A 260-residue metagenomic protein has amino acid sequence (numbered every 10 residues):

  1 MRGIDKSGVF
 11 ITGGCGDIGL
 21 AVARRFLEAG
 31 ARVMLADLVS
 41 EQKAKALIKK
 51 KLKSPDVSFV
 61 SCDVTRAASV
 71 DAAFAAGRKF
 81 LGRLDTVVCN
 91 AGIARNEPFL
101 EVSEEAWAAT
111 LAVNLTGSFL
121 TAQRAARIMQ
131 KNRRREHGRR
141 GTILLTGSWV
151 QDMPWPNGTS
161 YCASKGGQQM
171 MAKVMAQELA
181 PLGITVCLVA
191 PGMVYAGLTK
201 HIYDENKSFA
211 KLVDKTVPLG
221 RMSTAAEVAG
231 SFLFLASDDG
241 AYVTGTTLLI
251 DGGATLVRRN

Functional and structural regions predicted by a protein language model:
G3, M153, L233, T244-N260: Short C-terminal tail/terminal secondary-structure segment of NAD(P)H-dependent dehydrogenase/reductase domains
C15-G16: Conserved glycine-rich cofactor-binding loop
P98-F99, A106-L111, V213: Substrate-binding pocket helix/loop in short-chain dehydrogenase/reductase
V102, V150-C162, V174, I202 (+1 more regions): Active-site loop-to-helix junction immediately N-terminal to the catalytic Tyr of the SDR YXXXK motif in Rossmann-fold
A122, S164, A172: Active-site helix of classical SDR
R127, Q177-E178, A241: Alpha-helical segment proximal to the catalytic Tyr-Lys
A180, T185, V243-G245: Short, small/polar-rich loop/turn modules that mediate ligand/substrate recognition or access, typified
